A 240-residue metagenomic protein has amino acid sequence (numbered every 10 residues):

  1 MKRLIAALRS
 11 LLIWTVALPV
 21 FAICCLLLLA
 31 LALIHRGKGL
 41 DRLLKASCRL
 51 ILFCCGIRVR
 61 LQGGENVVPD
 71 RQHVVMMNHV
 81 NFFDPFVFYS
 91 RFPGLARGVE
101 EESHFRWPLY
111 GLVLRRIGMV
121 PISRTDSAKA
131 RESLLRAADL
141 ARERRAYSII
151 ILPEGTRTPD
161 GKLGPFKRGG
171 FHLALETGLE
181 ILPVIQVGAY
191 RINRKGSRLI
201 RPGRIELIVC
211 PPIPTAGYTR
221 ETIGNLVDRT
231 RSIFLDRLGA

Functional and structural regions predicted by a protein language model:
M1-R60: N-terminal membrane-anchoring alpha-helices
L4, R131-A240: Non-catalytic C-terminal accessory region of glycerolipid acyltransferases and related lyso-lipid remodeling enzymes
C24-D41, C54-C55, G63, P69-S127: Catalytic core of membrane glycerolipid acyltransferases/transacylases, capturing the structured, soluble-facing
R49, R97, L112, E132-R136: Short amphipathic alpha-helical coupling elements at transmembrane boundaries
R58, V120, E180: Residue-level detector of anion-binding/catalytic polar loops
